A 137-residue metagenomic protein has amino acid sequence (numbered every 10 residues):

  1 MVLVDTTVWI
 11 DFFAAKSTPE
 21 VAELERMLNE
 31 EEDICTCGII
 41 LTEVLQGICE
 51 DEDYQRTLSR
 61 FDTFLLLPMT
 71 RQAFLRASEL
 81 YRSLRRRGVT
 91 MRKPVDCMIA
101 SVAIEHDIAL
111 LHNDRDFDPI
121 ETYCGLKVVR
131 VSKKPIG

Functional and structural regions predicted by a protein language model:
M1, A100, H106-G137: Acidic, PIN/NYN-like endoribonuclease modules and their adjacent C-terminal/linker elements
M1-T36, Q46-S59, P135-G137: Short, well-structured N-terminal submotif of metal-dependent ribonuclease cores
V4, T36, P68, L111-H112: Short beta-strand scaffold positions
D5-T6, V44, A77, A103: Generic structural signal for small/hydrophobic residues in well-ordered secondary structure, especially within
W9-I10, L41-V44, F117: A generic structural signal for short hydrophobic patches within well-formed alpha-helices
P19, C35, I39, E52 (+2 more regions): Residues at secondary-structure transition points
V21, L41, Y54-T57, F74-A77 (+1 more regions): A general structural signal for well-ordered alpha-helical segments in protein cores
F64-L111: Active-site neighborhoods of divalent-metal-dependent phosphate/nucleic-acid chemistry enzymes
